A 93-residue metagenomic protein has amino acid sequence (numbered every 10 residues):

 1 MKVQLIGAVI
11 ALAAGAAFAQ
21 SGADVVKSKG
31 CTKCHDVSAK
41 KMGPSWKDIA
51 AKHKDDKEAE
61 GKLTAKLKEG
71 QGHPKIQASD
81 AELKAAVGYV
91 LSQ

Functional and structural regions predicted by a protein language model:
M1, A23, A59-G61: Short secondary-structure boundary micro-motifs
M1-Q20: Classic N-terminal secretory signal peptides
K2, Q20-S21, S45, I76: Poly-acidic low-complexity segments
Q4, A8, T32-K33, A59: Hydrophobic alpha-helical segments and their boundary regions
L5, S28, K41: Short glycine/serine/threonine-biased micro-segments
Q20-H35: Sequence/structural segment immediately N-terminal to covalent heme-attachment motifs in c-type and related
K33, K41-H53, E60-Q93: Axial heme c-ligation environment in periplasmic c-type cytochrome domains
